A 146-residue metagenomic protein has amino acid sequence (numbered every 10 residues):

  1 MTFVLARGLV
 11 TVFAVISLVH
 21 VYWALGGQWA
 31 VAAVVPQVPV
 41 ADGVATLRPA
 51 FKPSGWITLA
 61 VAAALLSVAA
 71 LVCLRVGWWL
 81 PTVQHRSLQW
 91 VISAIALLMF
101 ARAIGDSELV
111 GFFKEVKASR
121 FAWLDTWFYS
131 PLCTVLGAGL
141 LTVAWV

Functional and structural regions predicted by a protein language model:
A6-L25: N-terminal signal-anchor transmembrane alpha helix
V19-T58, W78-L80, F113-R120: Interfacial loop at the N-terminal end of multi-pass membrane proteins
V35-L74, A94-L97, A103, P131: Core segments of alpha-helical transmembrane spans in multipass integral membrane proteins
W56, L88-I95, S119-L136: Individual transmembrane alpha-helices with interfacial aromatic-anchor signatures
L71-V91: Cytoplasmic juxtamembrane regions at transmembrane-helix boundaries
R75, L140-V146: Juxtamembrane boundary at the C-terminal end of a transmembrane helix
R102-V116: Transmembrane alpha-helical segments of integral membrane proteins
